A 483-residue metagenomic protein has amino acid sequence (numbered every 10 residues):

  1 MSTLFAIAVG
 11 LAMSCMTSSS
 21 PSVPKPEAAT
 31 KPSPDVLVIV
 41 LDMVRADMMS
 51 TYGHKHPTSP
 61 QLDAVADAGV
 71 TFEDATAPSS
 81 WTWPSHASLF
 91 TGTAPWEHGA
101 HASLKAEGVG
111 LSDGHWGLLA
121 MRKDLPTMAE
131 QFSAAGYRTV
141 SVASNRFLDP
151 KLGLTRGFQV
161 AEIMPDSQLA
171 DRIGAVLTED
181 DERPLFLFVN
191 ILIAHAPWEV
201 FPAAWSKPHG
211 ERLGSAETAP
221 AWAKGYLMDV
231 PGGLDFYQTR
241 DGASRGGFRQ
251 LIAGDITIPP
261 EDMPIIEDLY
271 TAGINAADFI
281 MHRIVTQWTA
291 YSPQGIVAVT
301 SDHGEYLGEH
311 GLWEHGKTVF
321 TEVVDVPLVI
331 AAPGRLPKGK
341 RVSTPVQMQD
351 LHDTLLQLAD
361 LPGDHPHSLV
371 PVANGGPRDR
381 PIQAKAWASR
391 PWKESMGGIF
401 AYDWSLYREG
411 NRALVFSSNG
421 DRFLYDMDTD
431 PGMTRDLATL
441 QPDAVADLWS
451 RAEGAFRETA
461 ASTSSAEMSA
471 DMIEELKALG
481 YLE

Functional and structural regions predicted by a protein language model:
M1-M13: Sec-dependent bacterial lipoprotein signal peptides
G10-E483: Catalytic domains that recognize anionic headgroups
